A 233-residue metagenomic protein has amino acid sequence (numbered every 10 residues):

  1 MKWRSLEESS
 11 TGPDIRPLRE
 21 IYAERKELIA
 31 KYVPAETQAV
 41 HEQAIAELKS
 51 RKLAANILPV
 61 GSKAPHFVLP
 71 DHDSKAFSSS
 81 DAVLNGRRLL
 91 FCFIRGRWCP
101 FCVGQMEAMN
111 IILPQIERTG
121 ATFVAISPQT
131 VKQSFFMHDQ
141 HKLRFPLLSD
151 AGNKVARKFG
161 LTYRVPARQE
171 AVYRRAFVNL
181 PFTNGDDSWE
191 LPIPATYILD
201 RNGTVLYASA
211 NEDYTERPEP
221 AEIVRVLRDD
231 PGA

Functional and structural regions predicted by a protein language model:
M1-G12, R19, K52, P146-L148 (+2 more regions): Non-catalytic interaction/Regulatory regions outside core domains
M1-K63: N-terminal targeting signals for export/organelle localization
F77-S78, L206: Generic structural signal for well-ordered beta-strand positions
S79-M109: Short active-site neighborhood of thiol/selenol oxidoreductases, capturing the structured segment around
Q105-K158: Structural microenvironment flanking redox-active thiols in thiol-disulfide oxidoreductases
D150-E216: Thiol/selenol-based redox catalytic cores and closely related redox-interacting motifs
E212-D230: A short, polar/charged loop-to-alpha-helix boundary motif
